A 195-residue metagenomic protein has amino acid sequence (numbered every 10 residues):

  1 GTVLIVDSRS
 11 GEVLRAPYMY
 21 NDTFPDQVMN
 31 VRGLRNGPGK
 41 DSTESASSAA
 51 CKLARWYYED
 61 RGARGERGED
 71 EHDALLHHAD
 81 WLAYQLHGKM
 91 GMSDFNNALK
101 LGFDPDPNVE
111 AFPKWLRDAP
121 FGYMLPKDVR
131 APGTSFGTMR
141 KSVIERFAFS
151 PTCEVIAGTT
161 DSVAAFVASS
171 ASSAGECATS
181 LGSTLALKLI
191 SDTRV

Functional and structural regions predicted by a protein language model:
G1-A54: Active-site phosphate-binding/coordination module
T2, P25-Q27, S47-C51, L99-F103 (+2 more regions): Conserved A3 ("GATE") glycine/threonine-rich loop of ANL adenylate-forming enzymes
I5-S8, L86-G91, N96, M139-S142 (+2 more regions): Short acidic, glycine/serine/threonine-rich loops at helix termini
Y20-T23, D80-W81, T134-S135, D192-R194: Short glycine-enriched loops at secondary-structure junctions
G39-T160: Gly/Ser/Thr-rich active-site cleft segment
C153, G158-V195: Catalytic phosphate/nucleotide-handling subdomain of diverse soluble enzymes
